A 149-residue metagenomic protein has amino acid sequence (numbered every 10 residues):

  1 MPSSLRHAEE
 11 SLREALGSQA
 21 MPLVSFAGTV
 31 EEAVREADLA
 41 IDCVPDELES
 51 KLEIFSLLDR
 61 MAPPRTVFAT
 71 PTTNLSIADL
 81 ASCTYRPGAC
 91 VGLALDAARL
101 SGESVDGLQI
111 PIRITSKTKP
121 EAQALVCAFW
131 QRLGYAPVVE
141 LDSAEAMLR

Functional and structural regions predicted by a protein language model:
M1-P2, L95: A short hydrophobic beta-strand->loop->alpha-helix junction that borders the nucleotide-binding pocket of P-loop NTPases
P2, E31, N74-I77, E145: Alpha-helix N-cap/helix-start and coil->helix boundary motif
P2-H7, E14-F68: Rossmann-like NAD(P)-binding element
S4-A8, S50, T118, A122 (+1 more regions): Short acidic-hydrophobic sequence patches enriched in Asp/Glu that either
R6-E9, R13-G17, A81, C127 (+1 more regions): Class I S-adenosyl-L-methionine
V67-D142: Rossmann-fold dinucleotide-binding core
L141-R149: Glycine-rich phosphate/pyrophosphate-binding loop and the adjoining helix
